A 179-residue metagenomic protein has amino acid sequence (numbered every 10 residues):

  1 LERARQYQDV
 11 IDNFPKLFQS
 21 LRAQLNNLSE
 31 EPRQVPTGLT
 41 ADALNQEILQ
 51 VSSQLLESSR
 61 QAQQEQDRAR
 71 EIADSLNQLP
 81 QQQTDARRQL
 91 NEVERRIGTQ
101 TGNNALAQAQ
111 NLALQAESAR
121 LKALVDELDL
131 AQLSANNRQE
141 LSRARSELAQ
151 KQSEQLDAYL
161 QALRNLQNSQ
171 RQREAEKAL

Functional and structural regions predicted by a protein language model:
L1-L179: Flexible, low-complexity extramembrane segments of multi-pass membrane transporters/channels
